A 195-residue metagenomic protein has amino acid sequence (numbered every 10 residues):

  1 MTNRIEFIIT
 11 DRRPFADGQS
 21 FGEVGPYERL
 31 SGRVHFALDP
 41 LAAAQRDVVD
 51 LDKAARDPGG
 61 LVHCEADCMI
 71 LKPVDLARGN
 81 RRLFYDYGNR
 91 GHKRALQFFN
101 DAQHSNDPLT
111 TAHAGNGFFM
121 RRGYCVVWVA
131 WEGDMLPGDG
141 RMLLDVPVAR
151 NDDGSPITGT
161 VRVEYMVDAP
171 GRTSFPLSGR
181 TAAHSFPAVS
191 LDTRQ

Functional and structural regions predicted by a protein language model:
T2-Q195: C-terminal His-loop and adjacent cap/lid subdomain of alpha/beta-hydrolase
